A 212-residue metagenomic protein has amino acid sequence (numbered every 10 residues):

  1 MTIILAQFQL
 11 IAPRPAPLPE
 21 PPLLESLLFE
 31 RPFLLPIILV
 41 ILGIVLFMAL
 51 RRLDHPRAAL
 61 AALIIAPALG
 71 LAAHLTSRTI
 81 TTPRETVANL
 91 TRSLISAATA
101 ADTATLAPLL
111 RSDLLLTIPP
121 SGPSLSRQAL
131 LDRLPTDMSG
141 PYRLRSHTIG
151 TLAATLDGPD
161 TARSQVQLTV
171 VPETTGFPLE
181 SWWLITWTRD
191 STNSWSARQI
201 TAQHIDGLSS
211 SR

Functional and structural regions predicted by a protein language model:
M1-Q7: N-terminal secretory/membrane targeting signals
F8-L46, L50-A62, E180-R212: Short beta-strand edge/turn micro-motifs at domain boundaries
E20-A49, D132-F177: Surface-exposed, charged secondary-structure patches
R52-A100, P108, A129: Short, low-complexity N-terminal intrinsically disordered segments enriched in polar/charged residues
L94, D102-A107, L114, L130 (+2 more regions): Hydrophobic pocket/interface hotspot
L106, R163-T174, R198-A202, S211-R212: Soluble extramembrane regions of membrane proteins in the secretory/endomembrane system
L110-G122: Short, solvent-exposed secondary-structure junction/capping segments
